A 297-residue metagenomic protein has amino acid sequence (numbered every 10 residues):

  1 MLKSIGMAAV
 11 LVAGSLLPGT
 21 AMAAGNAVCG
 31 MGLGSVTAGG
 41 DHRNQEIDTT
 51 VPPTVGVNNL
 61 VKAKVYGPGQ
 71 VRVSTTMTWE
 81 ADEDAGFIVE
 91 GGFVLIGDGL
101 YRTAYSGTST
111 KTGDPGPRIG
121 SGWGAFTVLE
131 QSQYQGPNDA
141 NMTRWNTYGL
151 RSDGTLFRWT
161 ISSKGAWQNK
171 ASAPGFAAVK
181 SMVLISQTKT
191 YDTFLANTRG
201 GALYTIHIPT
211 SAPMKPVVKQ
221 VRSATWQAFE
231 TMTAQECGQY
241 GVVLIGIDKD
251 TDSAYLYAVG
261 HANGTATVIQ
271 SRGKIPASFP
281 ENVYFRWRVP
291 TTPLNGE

Functional and structural regions predicted by a protein language model:
M1-A24: Secretory targeting and sorting signals
G19, P53, S74-M77: Intrinsically disordered/low-complexity terminal segments and short unstructured peptides
A24-M31, N59-G91, R118-M142, P174-T190 (+2 more regions): Repeated scaffold domains used in trafficking and secretory/extracellular systems, primarily beta-propellers
G34-N58, I88-K111, R144-N146, D153-I161 (+3 more regions): Structural motif
T108-Q168: Short N-terminal edge-element motif at the start of the domain
W159-E230: Short helix-loop boundary/capping segments
S211-M214, G241, G246-E297: Alpha-helical oligomerization segments
